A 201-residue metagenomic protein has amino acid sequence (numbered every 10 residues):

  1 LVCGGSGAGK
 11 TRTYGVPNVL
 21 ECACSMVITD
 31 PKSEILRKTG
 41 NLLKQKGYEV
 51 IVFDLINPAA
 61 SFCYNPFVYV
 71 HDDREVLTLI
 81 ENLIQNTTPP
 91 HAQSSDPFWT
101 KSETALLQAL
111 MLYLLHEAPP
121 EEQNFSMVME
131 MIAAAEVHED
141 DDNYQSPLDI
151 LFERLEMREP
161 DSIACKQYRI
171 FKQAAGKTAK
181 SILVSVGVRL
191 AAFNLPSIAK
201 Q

Functional and structural regions predicted by a protein language model:
L1-Q201: P-loop NTPase motor domains
